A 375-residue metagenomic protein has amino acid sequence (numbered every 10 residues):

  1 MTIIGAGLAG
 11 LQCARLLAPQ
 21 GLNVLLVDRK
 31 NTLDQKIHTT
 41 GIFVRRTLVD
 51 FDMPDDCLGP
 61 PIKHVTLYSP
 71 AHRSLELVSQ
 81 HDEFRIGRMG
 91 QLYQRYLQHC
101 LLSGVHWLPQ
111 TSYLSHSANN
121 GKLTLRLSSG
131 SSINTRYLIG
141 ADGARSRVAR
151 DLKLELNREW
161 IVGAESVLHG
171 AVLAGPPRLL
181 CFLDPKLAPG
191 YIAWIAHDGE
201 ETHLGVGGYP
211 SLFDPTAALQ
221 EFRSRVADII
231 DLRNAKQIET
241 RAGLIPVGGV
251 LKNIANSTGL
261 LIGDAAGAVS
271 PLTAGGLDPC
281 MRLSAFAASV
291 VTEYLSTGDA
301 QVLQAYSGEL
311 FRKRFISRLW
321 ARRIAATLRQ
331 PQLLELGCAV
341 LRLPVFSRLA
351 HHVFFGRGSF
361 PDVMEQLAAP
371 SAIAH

Functional and structural regions predicted by a protein language model:
M1-A9: Beta1/beta-strand and adjacent pyrophosphate-binding region of the FAD-binding site in flavoprotein oxidoreductases
G7-L8, G143, D278: Residue-level detector of alpha-helix initiation sites
R15-H38: Glycine-rich FAD pyrophosphate-binding loop
L33-T66: N-terminal FAD cofactor-binding segment of flavoenzymes
P60-P61, T66-D151, E159-I161: Conserved N-terminal helical subregion
Y113-S115, P210-V291: FAD/FMN-dependent oxidoreductases across multiple families
R145-E221: Conserved FAD-binding catalytic core of PHBH/FMO-like flavoproteins
S289-H375: C-terminal helical "tail/cap" subdomain of flavin- and related membrane-associated enzymes
